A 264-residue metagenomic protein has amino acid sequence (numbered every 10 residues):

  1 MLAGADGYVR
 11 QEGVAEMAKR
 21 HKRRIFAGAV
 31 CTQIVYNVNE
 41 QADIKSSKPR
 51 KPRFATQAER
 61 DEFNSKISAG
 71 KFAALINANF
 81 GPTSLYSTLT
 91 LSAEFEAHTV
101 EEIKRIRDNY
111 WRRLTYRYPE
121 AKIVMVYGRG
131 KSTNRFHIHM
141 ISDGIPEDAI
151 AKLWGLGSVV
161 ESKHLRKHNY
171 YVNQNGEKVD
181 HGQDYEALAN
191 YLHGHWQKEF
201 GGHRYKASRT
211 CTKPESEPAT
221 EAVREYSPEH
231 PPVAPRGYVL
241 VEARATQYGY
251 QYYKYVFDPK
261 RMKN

Functional and structural regions predicted by a protein language model:
M1-N134, G144-N264: Right-hand nucleic-acid polymerase module
H137: Calcium-binding loop positions in Ca2+-binding modules
